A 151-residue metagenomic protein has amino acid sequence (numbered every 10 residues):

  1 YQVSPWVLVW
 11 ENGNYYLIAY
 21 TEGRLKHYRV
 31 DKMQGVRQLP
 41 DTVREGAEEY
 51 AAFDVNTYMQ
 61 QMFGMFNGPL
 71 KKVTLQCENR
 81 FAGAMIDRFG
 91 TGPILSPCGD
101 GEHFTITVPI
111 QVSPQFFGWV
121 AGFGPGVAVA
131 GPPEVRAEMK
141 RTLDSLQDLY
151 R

Functional and structural regions predicted by a protein language model:
Y1-G64, P69-T74: Core beta-strand-centered patch of the WYL/Sm-like small regulatory domain
V55-R151: Polybasic (Lys/Arg-rich)
